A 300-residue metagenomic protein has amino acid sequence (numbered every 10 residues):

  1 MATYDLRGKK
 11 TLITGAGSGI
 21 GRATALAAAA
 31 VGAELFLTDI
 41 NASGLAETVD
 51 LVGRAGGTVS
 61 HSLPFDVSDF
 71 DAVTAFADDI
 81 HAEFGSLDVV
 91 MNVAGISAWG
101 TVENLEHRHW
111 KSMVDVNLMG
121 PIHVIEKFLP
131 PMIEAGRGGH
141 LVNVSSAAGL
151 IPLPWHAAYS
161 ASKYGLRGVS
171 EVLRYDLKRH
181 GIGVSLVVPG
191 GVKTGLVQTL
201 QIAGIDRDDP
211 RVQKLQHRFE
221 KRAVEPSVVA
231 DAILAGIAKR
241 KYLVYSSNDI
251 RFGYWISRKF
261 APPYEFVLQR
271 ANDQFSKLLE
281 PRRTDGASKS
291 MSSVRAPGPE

Functional and structural regions predicted by a protein language model:
G17-G19: Conserved glycine-rich cofactor-binding loop
A33-E47: Conserved glycine-rich Rossmann-like NAD(P)H-binding loop of the short-chain dehydrogenase/reductase
A42-S43, L63-A75, H107: The beta1-alpha1 cofactor-binding region of Rossmann-like NAD(H)/NADP(H)-dependent oxidoreductases
T101-V102, E106-K111: Substrate-binding pocket helix/loop in short-chain dehydrogenase/reductase
I125, S162: Active-site helix of classical SDR
S146: Residue(s) in the substrate-gating loop at a strand-loop-helix junction that position the organic substrate next
R179-I250: SDR active-site lid
